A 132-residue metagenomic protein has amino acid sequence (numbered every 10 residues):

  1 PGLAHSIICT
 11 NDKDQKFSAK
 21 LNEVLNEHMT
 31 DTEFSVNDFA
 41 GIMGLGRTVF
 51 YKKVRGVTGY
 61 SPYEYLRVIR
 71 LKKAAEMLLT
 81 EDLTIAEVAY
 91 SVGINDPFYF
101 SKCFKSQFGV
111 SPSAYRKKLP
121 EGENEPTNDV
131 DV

Functional and structural regions predicted by a protein language model:
P1-A19, G41, G56-E64, V68: Short, Lys/Arg-enriched, Trp-marked, Pro/Gly-tolerant hinge/linker segments that flank
D12-Q15, F34, T48, L83: Conserved catalytic/ATP-binding subdomain
N22-S35, V54, T58, A75-T84 (+2 more regions): Basic, amphipathic alpha-helical hairpins
V36-L66, Y90-S111: Basic/polar phosphate-binding segments, predominantly the helix-turn-helix DNA-binding elements of transcriptional
G56-N95, K117-V132: Terminal helix-turn-helix DNA-binding modules in bacterial transcription factors
